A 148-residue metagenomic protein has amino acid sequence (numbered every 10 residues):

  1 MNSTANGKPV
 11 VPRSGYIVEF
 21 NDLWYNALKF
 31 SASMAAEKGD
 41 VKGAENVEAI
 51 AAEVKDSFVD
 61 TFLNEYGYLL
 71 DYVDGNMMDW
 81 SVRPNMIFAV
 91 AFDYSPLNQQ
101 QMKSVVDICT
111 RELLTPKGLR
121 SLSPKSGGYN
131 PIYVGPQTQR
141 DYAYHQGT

Functional and structural regions predicted by a protein language model:
M1-Y16, T138-Q146: Acidic/His metal-coordination segments adjacent to aromatic residues that form catalytic metal sites in metalloenzymes
Y16, Y25-D107, R111-S126, N130 (+1 more regions): Catalytic cores of carbohydrate-active enzymes
N21: Active-site acidic carboxylates
